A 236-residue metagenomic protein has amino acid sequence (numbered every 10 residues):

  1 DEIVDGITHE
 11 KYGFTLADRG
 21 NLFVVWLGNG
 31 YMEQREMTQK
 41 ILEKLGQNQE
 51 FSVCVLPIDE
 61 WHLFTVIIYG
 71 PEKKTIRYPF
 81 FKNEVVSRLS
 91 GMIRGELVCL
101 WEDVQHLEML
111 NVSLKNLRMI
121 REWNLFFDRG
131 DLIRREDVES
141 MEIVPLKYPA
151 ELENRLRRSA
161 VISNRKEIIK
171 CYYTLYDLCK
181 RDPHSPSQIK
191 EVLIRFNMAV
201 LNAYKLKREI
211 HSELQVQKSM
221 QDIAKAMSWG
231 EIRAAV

Functional and structural regions predicted by a protein language model:
G6-I7, K11-G20, Y31, G46-V236: Cytosolic nucleotide-utilizing catalytic cores of signal-transduction proteins
A17, G28-E43: Conserved long alpha-helical elements within nucleotide-processing catalytic cores of c-di-GMP signaling and class III
L22-V24: Conserved hydrophobic/aromatic beta-strand scaffold that supports enzyme active sites
